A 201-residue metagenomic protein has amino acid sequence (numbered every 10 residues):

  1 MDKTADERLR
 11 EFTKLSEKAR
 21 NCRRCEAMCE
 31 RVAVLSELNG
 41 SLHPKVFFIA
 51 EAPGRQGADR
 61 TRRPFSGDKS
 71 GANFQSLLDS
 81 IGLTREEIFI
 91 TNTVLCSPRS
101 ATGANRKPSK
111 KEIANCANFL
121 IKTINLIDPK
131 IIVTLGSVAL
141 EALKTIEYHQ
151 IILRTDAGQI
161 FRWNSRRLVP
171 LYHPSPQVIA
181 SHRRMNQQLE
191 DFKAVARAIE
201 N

Functional and structural regions predicted by a protein language model:
D2-T155, Q159-N201: A polyanion-binding, active-site-adjacent surface
